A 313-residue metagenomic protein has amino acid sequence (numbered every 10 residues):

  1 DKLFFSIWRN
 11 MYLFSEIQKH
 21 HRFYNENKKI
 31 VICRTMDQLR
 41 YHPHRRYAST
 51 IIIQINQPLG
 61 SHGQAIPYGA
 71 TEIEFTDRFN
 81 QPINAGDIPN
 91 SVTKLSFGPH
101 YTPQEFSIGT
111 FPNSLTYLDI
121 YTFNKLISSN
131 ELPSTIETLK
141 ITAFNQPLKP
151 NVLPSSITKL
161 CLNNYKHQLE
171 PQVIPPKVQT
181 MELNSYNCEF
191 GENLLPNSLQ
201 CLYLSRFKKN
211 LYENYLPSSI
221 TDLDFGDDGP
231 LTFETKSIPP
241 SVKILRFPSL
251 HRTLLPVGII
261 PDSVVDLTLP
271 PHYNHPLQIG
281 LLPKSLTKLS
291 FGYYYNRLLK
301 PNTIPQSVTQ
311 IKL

Functional and structural regions predicted by a protein language model:
D1, S6, P43, N56 (+11 more regions): Residue-identity detector for glycine
K2-L3, S15-I17, E189, S198-Y203 (+7 more regions): C-terminal capping region of solenoid repeat domains
F5-I83, S91-Y101: LRR N-terminal entry segment and analogous cap-like coil->beta motifs
S15, Y24-N25, M36, T71-T76 (+10 more regions): Intrinsic disorder/low-complexity signal
I32, I51-P58, E74-Q81, S96-P103 (+10 more regions): Concave beta-strand-loop units of leucine-rich repeat
H44-S49, I66-E72, I88-K94, F111-Y117 (+9 more regions): Leucine-rich repeat
L59-H62, I66, P82-I83, I88 (+16 more regions): Canonical leucine-rich repeat
